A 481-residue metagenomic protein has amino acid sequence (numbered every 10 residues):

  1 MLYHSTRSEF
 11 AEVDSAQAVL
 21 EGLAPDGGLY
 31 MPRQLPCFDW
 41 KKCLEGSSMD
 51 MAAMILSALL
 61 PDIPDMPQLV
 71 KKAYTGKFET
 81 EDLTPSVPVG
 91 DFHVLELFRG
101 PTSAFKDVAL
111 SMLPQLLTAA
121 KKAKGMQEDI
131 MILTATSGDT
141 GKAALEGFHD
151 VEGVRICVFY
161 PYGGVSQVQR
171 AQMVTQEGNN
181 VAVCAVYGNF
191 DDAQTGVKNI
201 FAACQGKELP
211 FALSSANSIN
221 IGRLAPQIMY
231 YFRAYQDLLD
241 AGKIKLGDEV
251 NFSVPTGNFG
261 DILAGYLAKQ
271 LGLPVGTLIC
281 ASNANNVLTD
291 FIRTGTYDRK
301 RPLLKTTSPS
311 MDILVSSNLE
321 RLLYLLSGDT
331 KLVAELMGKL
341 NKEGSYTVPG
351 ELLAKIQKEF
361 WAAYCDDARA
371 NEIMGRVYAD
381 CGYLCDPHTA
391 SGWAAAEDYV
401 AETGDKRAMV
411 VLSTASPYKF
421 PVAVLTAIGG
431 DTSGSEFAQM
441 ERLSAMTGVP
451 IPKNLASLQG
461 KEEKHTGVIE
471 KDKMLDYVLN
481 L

Functional and structural regions predicted by a protein language model:
M1-L481: PLP-dependent amino-acid enzyme catalytic core
